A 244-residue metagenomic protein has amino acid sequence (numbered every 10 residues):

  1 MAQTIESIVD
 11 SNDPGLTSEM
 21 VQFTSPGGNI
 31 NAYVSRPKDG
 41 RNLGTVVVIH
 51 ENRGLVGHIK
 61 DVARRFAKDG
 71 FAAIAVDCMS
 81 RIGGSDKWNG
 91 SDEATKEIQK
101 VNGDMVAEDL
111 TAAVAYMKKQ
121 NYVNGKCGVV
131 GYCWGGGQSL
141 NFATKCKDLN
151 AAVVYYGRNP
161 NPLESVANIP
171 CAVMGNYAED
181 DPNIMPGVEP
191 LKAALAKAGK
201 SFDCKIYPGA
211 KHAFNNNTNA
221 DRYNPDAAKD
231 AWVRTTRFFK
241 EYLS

Functional and structural regions predicted by a protein language model:
S11-N12, M20-K119, N216-N219: Serine-hydrolase catalytic machinery in alpha/beta-hydrolase-like enzymes
C78-I82, R158, A210: Short beta-to-alpha linker loops that shape the active-site pocket of alpha/beta-hydrolase fold enzymes
N121-Y132: Alpha/beta-hydrolase fold nucleophile elbow
G131-G135, S139: Gly/Ala-rich beta-loop-alpha elbow adjacent to hydrolase catalytic centers
D148-R158: A conserved short beta-strand
I169, G175-Y177: Short beta-strand/loop motif that positions the catalytic acidic residue of the alpha/beta-hydrolase fold
P182-V188: Conserved alpha/beta-hydrolase "acid-adjacent" motif
A196, S201-S244: C-terminal catalytic histidine-bearing segment of alpha/beta-hydrolase fold enzymes
